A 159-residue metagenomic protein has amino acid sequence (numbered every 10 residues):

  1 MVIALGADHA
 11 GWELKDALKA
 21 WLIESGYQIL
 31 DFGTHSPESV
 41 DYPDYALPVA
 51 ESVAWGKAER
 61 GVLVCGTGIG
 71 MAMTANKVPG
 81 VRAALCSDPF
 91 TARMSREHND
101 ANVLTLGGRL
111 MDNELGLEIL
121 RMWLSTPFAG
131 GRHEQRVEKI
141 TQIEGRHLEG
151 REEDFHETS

Functional and structural regions predicted by a protein language model:
V2, L30-F32, E149: Helix-termini ("caps") and immediately adjacent flexible loops/tails, especially at membrane-solvent interfaces
A4-G6, A10-G11, P89-S159: C-terminal binding/interaction regions
A4-S25: Glycine-rich phosphate/diphosphate-binding loop of Rossmann-like nucleotide-binding domains
D16-K19, M73-K77, L117: Short amphipathic alpha-helical segments
S25, V78-P79, N99: Short, structured coil segments at secondary-structure junctions
Q28-S39: A short beta-strand-loop structural module common to alpha/beta enzyme folds
Y45-L85: Helix-adjacent hinge/juxtasegments
